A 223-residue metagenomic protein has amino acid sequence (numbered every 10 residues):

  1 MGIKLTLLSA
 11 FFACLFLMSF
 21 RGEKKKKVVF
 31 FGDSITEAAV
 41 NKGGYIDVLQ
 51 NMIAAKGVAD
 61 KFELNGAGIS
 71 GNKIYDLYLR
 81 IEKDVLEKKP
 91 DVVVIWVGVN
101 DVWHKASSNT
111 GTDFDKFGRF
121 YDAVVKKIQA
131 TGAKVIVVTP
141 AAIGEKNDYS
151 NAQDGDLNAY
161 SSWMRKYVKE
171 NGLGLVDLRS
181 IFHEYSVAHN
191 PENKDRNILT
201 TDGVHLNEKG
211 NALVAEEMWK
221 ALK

Functional and structural regions predicted by a protein language model:
G2-K25: Bacterial Sec-dependent signal peptides at the C-terminal "C-region" and cleavage site
E23, V48-D60, D76-K223: Alpha-helical cap/lid subdomain in secreted, periplasmic, or secretory-pathway luminal O-acyl-processing enzymes
K24-K27, E63: Envelope-exposed proteins and targeting segments
K26-N41, S70-K73, V102: Catalytic nucleophile-elbow at a beta strand-turn-alpha helix junction centered on a G-D-S/GDSL motif, marking
F30-F31, G66, V137, T200: A structural signal for the hydrophobic beta-strands that form the central parallel beta-sheet of Rossmann-like
G44-Y45: Short Gly/aromatic-enriched secondary-structure transition segments
D60-A67: Short beta-strand elements in bilobed, periplasmic/extracellular small-molecule ligand-binding domains
A67-S70, A141: Short, solvent-exposed turn/loop segments enriched in Gly/Ser/Thr/Pro and often Arg
